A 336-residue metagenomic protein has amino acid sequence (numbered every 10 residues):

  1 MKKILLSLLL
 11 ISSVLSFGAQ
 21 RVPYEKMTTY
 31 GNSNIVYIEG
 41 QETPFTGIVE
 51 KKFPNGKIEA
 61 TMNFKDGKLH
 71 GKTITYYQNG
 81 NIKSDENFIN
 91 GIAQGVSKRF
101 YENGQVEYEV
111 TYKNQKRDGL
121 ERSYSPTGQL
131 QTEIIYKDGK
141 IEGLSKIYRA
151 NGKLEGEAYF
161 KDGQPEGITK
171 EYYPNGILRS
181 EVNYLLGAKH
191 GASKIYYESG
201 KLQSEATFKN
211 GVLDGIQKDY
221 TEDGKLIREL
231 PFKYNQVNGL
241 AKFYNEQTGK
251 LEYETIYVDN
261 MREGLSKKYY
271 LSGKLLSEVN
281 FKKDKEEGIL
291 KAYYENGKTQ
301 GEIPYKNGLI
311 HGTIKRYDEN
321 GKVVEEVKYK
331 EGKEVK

Functional and structural regions predicted by a protein language model:
I4-S13: Sec-dependent N-terminal signal peptides
S16-K336: Glycine/tyrosine- and acidic-biased, solvent-exposed loop/turn segments at the edges of beta-strands
